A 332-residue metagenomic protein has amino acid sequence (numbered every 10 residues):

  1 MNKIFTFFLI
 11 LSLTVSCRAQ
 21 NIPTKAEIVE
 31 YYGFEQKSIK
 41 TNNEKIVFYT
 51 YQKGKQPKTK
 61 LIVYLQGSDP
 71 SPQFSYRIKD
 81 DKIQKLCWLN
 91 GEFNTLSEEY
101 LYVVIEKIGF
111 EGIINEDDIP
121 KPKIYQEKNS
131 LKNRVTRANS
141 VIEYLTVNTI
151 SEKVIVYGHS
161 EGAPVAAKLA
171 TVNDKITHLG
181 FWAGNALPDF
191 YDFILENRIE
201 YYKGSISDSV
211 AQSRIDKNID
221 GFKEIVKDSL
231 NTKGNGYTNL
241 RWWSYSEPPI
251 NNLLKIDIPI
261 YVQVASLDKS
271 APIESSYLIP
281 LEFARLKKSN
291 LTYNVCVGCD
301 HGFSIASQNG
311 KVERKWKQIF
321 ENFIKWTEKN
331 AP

Functional and structural regions predicted by a protein language model:
I22-P57: N-terminal cap/lid segment of alpha/beta-hydrolase-fold proteins
K55-L96: Short, surface-exposed "cap/lid" segments of acyl-processing enzymes
K85-D118: Conserved alpha/beta-hydrolase
E116-N148: Alpha/beta-hydrolase active-site loop
G180-K255: Accessory cap/linker subdomain of secreted extracellular hydrolases
I256, V262-V264, D268: Short beta-strand/loop motif that positions the catalytic acidic residue of the alpha/beta-hydrolase fold
K269-L278: Conserved alpha/beta-hydrolase "acid-adjacent" motif
C299-F303, S307-P332: Catalytic active-site module of serine/aspartate enzymes centered on a nucleophile-bearing elbow/loop
